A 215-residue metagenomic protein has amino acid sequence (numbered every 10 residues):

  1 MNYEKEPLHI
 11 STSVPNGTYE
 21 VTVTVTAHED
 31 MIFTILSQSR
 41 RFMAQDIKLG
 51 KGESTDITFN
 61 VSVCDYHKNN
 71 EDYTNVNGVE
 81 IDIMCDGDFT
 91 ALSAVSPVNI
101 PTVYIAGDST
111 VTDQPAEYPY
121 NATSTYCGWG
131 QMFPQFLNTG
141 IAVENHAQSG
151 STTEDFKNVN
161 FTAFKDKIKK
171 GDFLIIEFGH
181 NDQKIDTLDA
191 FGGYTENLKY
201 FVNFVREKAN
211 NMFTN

Functional and structural regions predicted by a protein language model:
M1-P115, T125: Compositionally biased, intrinsically disordered or flexible polar/acidic segments
Y3, Y126, T153-K157, F191-T195: A conditional alpha-helix N-cap/helix-loop micro-motif detector
E4-E6, N158-A163: Glycine-rich, highly charged phosphate/nucleotide-binding loops
V76, N138-G140, E207: Short, well-ordered coil/turn elements that cap or connect secondary structure elements
I81, F89-A147, T162-L174: Serine-esterase "nucleophile elbow" of acetyl-processing enzymes
S109-D113, Q148-E154, H180-I185, N211-M212: Solvent-exposed loop/turn segments at secondary-structure junctions within structured extracellular/periplasmic domains
Q114-P119, F156-N158, D186-F191: Short, solvent-exposed loop/turn and secondary-structure capping segments
N160-N215: Alpha-helical cap/lid subdomain in secreted, periplasmic, or secretory-pathway luminal O-acyl-processing enzymes
